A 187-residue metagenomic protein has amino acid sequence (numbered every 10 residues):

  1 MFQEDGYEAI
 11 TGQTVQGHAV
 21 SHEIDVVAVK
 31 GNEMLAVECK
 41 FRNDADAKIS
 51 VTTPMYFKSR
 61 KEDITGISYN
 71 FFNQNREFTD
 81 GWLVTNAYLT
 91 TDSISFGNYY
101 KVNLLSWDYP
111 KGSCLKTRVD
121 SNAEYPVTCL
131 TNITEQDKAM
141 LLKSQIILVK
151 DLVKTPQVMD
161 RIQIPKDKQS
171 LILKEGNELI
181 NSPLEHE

Functional and structural regions predicted by a protein language model:
M1-Y125, L142-K143: Intrinsically disordered, low-complexity Ser/Thr/Pro/Gly-rich regulatory segments
K116-E187: C-terminal extensions
